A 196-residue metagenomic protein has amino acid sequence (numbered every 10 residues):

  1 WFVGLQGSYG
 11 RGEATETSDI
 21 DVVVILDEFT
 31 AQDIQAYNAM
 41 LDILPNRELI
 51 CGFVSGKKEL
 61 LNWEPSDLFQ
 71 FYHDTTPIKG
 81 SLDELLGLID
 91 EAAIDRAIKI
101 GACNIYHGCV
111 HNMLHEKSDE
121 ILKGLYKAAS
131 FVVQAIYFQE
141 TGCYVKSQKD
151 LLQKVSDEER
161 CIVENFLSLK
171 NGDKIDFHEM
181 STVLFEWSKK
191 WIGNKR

Functional and structural regions predicted by a protein language model:
W1-Y9: Short gly/ser-rich loop at a beta-strand->alpha-helix junction or flexible surface loop bordering the NTP-binding
G10-T17, D27-R196: Catalytic core of pol beta-like nucleotidyltransferases
D21: N-terminal loops that bind phosphate or other acidic moieties and the adjacent beta-alpha structural core
